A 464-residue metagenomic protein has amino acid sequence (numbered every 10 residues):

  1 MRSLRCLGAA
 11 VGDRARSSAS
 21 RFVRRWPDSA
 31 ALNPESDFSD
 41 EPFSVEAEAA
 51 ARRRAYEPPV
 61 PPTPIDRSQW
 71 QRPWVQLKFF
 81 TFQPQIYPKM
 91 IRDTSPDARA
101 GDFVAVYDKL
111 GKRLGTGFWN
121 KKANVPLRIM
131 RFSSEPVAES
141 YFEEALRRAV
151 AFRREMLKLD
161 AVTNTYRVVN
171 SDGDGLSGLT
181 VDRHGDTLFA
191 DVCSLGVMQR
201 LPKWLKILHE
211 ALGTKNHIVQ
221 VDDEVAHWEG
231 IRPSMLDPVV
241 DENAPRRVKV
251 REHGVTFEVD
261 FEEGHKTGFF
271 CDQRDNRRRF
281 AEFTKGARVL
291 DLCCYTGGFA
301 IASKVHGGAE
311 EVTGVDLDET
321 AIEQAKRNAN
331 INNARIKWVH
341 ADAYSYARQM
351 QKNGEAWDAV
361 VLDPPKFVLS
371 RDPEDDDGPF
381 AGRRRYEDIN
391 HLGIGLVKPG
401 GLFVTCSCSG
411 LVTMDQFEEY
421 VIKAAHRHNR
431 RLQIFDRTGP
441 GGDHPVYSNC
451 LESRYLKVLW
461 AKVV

Functional and structural regions predicted by a protein language model:
R2-G185: Non-catalytic accessory regions of SAM-dependent methyltransferases
T165, V169-D182, M198-F270, R278: Non-catalytic substrate-recognition/targeting regions of SAM-dependent transferases
G286-C293: Conserved class I S-adenosyl-L-methionine
T296-A309: Conserved SAM-binding loop of SAM-dependent methyltransferases across substrates and taxa, primarily the Class I
E311-D316: Conserved SAM-binding motif I beta-strand of class I
T320, H340, W357-L392: Mobile active-site "lid"/loop adjacent to the S-adenosyl-L-methionine
T320-A359: S-adenosyl-L-methionine
A356, D388, L402-V464: C-terminal catalytic and target-recognition region of SAM-dependent MTase-like enzymes, primarily methyltransferases
